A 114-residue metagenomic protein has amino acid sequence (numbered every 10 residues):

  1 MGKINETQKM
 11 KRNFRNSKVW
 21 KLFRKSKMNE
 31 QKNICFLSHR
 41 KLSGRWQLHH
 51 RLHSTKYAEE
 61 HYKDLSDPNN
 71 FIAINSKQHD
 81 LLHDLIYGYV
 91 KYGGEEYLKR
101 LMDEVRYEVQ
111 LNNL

Functional and structural regions predicted by a protein language model:
M1-F23, H39-K41, G94-L114: A boundary/linker detector
V19-H49, K77: Short cysteine-rich loop/turn motifs with clustered Cys
L37-I72: Histidine-centered nuclease catalytic patch
H50-Y57, V90-K99: Short cysteine/histidine-rich metal-coordination sites, predominantly Zn2+-binding motifs
H61-Q78, D103-L114: Short Fe-S-cluster ligation motifs
P68-G94: Short Cys/His-centered divalent metal-binding micro-motifs
